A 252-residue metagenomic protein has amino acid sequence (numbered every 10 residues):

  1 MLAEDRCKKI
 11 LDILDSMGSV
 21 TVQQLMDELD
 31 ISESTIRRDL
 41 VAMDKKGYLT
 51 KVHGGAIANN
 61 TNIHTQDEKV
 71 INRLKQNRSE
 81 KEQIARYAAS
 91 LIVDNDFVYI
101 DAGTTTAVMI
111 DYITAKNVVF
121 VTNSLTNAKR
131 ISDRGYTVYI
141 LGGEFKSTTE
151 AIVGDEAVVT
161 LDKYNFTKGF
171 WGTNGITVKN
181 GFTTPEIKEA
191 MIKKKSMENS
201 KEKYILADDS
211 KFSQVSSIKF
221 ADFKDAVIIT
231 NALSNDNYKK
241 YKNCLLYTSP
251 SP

Functional and structural regions predicted by a protein language model:
L2, L11-D12, V22, K51 (+1 more regions): Conserved phosphate- and dinucleotide-binding cores of soluble alpha/beta proteins, encompassing both enzyme active
L2-D5, D15-Q23, E28, L40-Y99 (+2 more regions): HTH-adjacent hinge/linker in prokaryotic transcriptional regulators
S34: Key DNA-contact positions within bacterial/archaeal DNA-binding proteins
D44, A107, V178-K179: Short glycine-rich, flexible loops that bind phosphorylated cofactors or substrates
Y247-P252: Conserved small/polar residues in nucleotide/adenosyl-binding loops
